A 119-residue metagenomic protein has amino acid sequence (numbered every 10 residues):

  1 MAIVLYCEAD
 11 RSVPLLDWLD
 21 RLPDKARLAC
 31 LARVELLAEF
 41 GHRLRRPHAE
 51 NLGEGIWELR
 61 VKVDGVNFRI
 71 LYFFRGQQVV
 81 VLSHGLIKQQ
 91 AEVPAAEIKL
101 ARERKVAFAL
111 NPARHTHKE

Functional and structural regions predicted by a protein language model:
M1-N67, G76-V80, I87-E119: Basic, Lys/Arg-enriched alpha-helical interface segments
